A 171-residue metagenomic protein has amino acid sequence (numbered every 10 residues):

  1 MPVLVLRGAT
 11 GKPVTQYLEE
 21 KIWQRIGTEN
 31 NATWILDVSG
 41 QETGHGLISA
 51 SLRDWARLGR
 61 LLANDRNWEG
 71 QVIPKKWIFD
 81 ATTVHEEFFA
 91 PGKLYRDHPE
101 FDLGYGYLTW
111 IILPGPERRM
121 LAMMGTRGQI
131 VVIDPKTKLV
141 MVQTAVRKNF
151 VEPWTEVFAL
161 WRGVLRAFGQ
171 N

Functional and structural regions predicted by a protein language model:
M1-I22, W55-D65, K138-M141: Alpha-helical scaffold elements that line and support the substrate/ligand-binding pocket of soluble hydrolases
G8-A50: Active-site helix/loop module of the DD-peptidase/beta-lactamase fold, centered on the serine-lysine SxxK catalytic
E29-A32, T82-V140: Active-site Gly/Thr loop motif
N31-W34, L47-S49, D54-R60, A122 (+2 more regions): Structural recognition of the beta-strand scaffold that forms the well-ordered cores of secreted hydrolase catalytic
G40-E42, W55, D65-R66, F88 (+2 more regions): Solvent-exposed loop/turn segments at secondary-structure junctions within structured extracellular/periplasmic domains
G44, S51-D54, W77, L103-Y107 (+1 more regions): Residues that flank catalytic or metal-binding motifs in active/ligand-binding sites
E69-E86: A conserved catalytic-loop motif detector
M120-N171: Structured C-terminal helix/loop/strand segments within mature extracytoplasmic catalytic/sensor domains
